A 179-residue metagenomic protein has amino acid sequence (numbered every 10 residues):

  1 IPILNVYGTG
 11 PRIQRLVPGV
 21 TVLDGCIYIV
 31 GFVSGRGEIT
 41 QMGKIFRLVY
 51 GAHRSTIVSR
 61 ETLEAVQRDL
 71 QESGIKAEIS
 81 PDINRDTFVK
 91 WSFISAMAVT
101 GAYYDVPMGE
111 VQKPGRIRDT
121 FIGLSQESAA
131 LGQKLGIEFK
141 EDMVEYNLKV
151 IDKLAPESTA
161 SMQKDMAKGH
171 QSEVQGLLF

Functional and structural regions predicted by a protein language model:
I1-E38: Rossmann-like NAD(P)(H) cofactor-binding subdomain of soluble oxidoreductases
T9-G10, L63, V89, S125 (+2 more regions): A general structural signal for well-ordered alpha-helical segments in protein cores
L16-L23, G35-D142: Internal alpha-helical scaffold of NAD(P)-dependent oxidoreductase catalytic cores
G31, D86-T87, L148-K149: Short secondary-structure capping/turn micro-motifs that flank functional sites
Q133-F179: C-terminal active-site/capping subdomain that shapes the small-molecule cofactor and substrate pocket of enzyme
